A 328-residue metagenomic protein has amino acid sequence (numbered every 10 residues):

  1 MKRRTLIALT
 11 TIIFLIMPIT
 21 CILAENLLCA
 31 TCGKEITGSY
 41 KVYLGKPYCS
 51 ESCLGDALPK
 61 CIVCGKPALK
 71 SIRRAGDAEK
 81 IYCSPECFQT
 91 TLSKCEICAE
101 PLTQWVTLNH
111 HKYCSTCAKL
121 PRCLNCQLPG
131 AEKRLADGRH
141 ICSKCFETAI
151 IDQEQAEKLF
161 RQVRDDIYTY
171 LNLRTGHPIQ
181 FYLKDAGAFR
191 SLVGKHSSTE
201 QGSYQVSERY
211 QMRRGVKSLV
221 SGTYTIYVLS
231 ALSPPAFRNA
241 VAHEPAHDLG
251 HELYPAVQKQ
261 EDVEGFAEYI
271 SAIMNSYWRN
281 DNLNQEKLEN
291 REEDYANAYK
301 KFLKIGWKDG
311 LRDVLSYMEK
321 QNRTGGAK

Functional and structural regions predicted by a protein language model:
M1-L9: Bacterial N-terminal signal peptides that target proteins for export
L9-P18: Bacterial N-terminal signal peptides
C21-A24: Boundary at the C-terminal end of the N-terminal hydrophobic targeting segment
A57, I62-V63, R73-I81, P85-R209: A metal-dependent hydrolase signature that marks the N-terminal structural subdomain at the beginning of catalytic folds
V220-V241, P255-K259: Short pre-active-site segment immediately N-terminal to the catalytic Zn-binding motif
A246, G250: Short active-site segment of divalent metal-dependent hydrolases/proteases that encodes the spacing between
L253-Y295: Post-HExxH zinc-binding segment in Zn-dependent metallohydrolases
Y277-K328: Long, well-structured alpha-helical subdomains associated with metal-dependent extracellular/ecto-lumenal hydrolases
